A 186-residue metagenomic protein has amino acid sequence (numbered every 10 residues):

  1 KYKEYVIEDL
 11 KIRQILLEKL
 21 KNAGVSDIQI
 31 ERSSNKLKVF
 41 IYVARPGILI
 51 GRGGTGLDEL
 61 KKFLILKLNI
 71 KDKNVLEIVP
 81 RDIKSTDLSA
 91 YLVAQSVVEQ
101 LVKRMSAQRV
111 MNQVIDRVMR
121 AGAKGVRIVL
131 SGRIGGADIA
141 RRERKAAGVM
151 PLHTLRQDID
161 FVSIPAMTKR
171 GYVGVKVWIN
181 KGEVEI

Functional and structural regions predicted by a protein language model:
K1-I186: RNA-contacting regions in translation and RNA-metabolism proteins, encompassing KH/S1 modules where present
